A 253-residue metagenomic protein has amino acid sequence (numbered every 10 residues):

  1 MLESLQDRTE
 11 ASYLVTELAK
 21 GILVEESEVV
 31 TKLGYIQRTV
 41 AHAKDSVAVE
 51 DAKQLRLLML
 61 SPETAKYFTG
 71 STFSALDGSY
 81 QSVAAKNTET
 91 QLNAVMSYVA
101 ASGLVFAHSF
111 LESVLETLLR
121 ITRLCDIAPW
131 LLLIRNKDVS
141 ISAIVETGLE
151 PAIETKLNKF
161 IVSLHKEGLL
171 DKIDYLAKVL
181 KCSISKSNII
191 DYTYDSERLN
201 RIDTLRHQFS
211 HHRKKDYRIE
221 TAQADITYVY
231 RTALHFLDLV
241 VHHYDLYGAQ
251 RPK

Functional and structural regions predicted by a protein language model:
M1-S102: Charged alpha-helical initiation segments
M1-T31, D191-K253: Polyanionic, low-complexity intrinsically disordered segments
S4-V15, I22, V29, A41-A48 (+9 more regions): Intrinsic-disorder-associated interaction segments
Q6, Q37, K44, N158-I161 (+2 more regions): Residue-level detector of alpha-helical secondary structure
E10, V29, A48, Q54 (+7 more regions): Low-complexity, compositionally biased segments
E26, L33-I36, V40-A43, E50 (+7 more regions): Short, surface-exposed, charged/polar-biased interaction segments
P62-N200: Helix-loop junctions and short alpha-helical segments
